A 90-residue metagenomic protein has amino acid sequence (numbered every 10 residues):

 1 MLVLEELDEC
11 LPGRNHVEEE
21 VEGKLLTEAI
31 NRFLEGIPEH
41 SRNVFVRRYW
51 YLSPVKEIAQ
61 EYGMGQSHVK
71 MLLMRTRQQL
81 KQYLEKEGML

Functional and structural regions predicted by a protein language model:
M1-G23: Internal acidic/polar
K24, L34-R42: Short helix-coil-helix linker/hinge
I30, S41, V55-K56, Q60-K86: DNA-recognition helix of helix-turn-helix
V44-R48: A short pre-motif secondary-structure segment
